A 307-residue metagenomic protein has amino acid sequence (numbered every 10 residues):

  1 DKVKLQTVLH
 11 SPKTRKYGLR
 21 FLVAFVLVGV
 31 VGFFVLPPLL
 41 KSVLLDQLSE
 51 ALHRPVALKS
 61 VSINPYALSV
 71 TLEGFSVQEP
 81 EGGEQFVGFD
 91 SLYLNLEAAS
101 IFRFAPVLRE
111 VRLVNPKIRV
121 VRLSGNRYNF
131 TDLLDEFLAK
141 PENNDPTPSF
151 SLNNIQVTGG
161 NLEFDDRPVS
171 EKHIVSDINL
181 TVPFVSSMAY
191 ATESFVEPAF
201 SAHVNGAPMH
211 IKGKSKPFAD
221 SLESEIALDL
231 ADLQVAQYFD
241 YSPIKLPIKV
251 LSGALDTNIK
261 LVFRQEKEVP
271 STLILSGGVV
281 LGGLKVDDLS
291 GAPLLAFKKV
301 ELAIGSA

Functional and structural regions predicted by a protein language model:
D1-H53: N-terminal type II signal-anchor transmembrane helix that functions as the membrane-insertion/stop-transfer segment
V3-T7, A207-M209, G282: Immediate N-terminus of the mature polypeptide
R20, A24-G29, P208, Q234 (+2 more regions): A generic N-terminal leader/anchor concept
L40, S91, D135-S242, Q265 (+1 more regions): Elongated, acidic membrane-bridging lipid-handling scaffolds and related periplasm/extracellular "bridge/tunnel" systems
A51-A57, E81-L96, L108, V169-V182 (+3 more regions): Amphipathic hydrophobic-ligand
S62-R127, A139-D165, S194, A199 (+3 more regions): Flexible beta-edge/linker motif
P65-A67, P168, V204-G206, P217-S221 (+3 more regions): A generic beta-sheet turn/junction motif
N129-L134: Cysteine protease catalytic core and zymogen-processing segment of caspase-like enzymes
